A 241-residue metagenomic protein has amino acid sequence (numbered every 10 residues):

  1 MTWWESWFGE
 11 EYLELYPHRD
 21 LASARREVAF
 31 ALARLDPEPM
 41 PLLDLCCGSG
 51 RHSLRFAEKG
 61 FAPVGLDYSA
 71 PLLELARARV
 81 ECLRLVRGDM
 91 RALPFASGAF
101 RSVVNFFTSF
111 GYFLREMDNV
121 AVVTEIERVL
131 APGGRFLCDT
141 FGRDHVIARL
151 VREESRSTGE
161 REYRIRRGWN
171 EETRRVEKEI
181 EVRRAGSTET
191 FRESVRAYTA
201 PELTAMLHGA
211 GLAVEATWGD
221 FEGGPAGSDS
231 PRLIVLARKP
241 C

Functional and structural regions predicted by a protein language model:
M1-E38: Conserved class I S-adenosyl-L-methionine
P39-G48: Conserved class I S-adenosyl-L-methionine
G50-A92: Class I SAM-dependent methyltransferase SAM/SAH-binding core
R91-V103: A short acidic, Gly/Pro-enriched loop at the edge of an enzyme's catalytic core that lines a small-molecule cofactor
R101-M117: A short SAM/SAH-binding and catalytic strip from SAM-dependent methyltransferases
V120-P132: A short glycine-rich, Lys/Arg-flanked "PGG" loop and its adjoining helix->strand segment in the class I
L137-M206: SAM-dependent methyltransferase
A200-C241: C-terminal lobe and adjacent flexible extensions of AdoMet/dcAdoMet transferase-like proteins
